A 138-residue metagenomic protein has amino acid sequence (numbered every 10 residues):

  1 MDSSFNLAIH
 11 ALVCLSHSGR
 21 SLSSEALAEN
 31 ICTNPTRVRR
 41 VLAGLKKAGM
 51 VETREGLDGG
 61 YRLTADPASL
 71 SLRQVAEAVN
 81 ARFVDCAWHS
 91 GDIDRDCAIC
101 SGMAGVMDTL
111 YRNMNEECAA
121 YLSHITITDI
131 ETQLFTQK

Functional and structural regions predicted by a protein language model:
M1-T33, R62: N-terminal helix-turn-helix DNA-binding core of bacterial DNA-binding proteins
S21-S23, E52, T128: Short, structured loop/turn "capping" segments at alpha-beta junctions
T36: Key DNA-contact positions within bacterial/archaeal DNA-binding proteins
V41-K46: Basic amphipathic alpha-helical segments that dock to polyanions
K47-M50, A78: Residue cluster at the C-terminal edge of the helix-turn-helix DNA-binding motif
G49-T64: Beta-hairpin "wing" of winged helix-turn-helix
T64-K138: Non-DNA-binding regulatory cores of transcription-related proteins, predominantly C-terminal effector-binding
